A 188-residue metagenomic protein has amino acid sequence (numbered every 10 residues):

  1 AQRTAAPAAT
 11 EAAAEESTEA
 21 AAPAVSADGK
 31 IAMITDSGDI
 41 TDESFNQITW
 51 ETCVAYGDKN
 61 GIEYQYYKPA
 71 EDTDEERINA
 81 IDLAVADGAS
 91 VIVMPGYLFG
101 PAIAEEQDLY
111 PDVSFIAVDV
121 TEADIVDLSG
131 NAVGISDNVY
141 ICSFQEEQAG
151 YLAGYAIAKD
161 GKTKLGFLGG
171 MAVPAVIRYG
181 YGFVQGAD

Functional and structural regions predicted by a protein language model:
A1-D188: A residue-level marker of the well-folded mature domains of exported/periplasmic proteins
